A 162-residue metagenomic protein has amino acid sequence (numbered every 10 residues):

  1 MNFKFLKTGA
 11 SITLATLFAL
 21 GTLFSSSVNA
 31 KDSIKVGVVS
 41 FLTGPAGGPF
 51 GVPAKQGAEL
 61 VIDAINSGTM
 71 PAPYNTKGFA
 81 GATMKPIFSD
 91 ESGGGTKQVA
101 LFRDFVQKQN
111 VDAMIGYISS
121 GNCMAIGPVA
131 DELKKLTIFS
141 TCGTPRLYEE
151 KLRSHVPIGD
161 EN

Functional and structural regions predicted by a protein language model:
N2-T13: Bacterial N-terminal signal peptides that target proteins for export
L17-V28: C-terminal segment of classical bacterial N-terminal signal peptides
A30-G37, L136-S140: Short coil-to-beta-strand
K31, K55-P86: Signal peptide-proximal N-terminal region of secreted/periplasmic/extracellular or secretory-lumen proteins
G37-E59, S89-G95, I118-G121: Extracytoplasmic "Venus flytrap"
Q56, T96, V111-N162: Extracytoplasmic ligand/sensor domains, especially the bilobed periplasmic-binding protein
K77-G81, I87-G95, D160: Short beta->alpha junction loops
I87-D112: Short, well-structured alpha-helical segments in soluble
